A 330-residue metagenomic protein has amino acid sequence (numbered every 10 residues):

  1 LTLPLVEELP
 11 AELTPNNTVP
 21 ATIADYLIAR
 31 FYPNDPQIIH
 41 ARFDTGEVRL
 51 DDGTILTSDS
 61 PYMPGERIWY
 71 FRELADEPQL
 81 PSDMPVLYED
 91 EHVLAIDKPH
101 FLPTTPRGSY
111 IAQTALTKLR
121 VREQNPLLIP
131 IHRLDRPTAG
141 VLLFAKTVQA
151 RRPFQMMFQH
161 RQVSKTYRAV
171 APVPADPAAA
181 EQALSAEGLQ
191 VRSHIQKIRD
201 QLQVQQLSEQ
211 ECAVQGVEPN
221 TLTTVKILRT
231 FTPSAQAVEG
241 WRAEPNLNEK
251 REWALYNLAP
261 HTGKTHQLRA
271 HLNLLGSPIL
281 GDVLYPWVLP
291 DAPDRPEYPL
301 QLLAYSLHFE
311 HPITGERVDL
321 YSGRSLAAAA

Functional and structural regions predicted by a protein language model:
L1-A330: RNA pseudouridine synthases
